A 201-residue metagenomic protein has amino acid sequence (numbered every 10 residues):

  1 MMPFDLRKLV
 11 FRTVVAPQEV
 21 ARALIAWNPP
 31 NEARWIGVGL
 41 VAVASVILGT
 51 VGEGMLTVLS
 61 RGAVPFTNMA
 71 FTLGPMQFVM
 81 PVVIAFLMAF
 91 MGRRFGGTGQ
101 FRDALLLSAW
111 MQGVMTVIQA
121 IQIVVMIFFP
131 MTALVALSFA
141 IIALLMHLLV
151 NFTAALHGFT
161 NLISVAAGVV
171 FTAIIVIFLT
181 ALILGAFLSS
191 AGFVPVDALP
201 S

Functional and structural regions predicted by a protein language model:
M1-M2, L137: Short coil/turn segments at secondary-structure junctions
M2-R102: Selected alpha-helical membrane-embedding segments in polytopic membrane proteins
R7, T13, A21, R34 (+8 more regions): Functionally constrained cores in energy, signaling, and assembly domains
L40, A44, M80, I84 (+3 more regions): Hydrophobic alpha-helical transmembrane segments of multipass membrane transporters and ion channels, focusing on
L48-Q77, Q122-I142, T180-S201: Membrane-helix interface segments in multi-pass membrane proteins
A89, F95-I174: Hydrophobic alpha-helical transmembrane segments and adjacent short intramembrane/lumenal linkers of inner/organellar
A166-L188: Final/C-terminal transmembrane alpha-helix of multipass membrane proteins
